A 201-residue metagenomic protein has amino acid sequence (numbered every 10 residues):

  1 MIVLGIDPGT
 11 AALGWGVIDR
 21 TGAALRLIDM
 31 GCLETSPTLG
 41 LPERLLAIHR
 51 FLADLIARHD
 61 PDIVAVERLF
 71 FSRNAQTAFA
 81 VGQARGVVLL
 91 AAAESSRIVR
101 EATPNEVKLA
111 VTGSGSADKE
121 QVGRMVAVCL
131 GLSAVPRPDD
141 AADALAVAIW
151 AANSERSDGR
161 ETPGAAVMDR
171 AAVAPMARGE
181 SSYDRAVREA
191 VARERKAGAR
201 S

Functional and structural regions predicted by a protein language model:
M1-S201: Phosphate- and other anionic-substrate recognition elements at nucleic-acid/protein interfaces
